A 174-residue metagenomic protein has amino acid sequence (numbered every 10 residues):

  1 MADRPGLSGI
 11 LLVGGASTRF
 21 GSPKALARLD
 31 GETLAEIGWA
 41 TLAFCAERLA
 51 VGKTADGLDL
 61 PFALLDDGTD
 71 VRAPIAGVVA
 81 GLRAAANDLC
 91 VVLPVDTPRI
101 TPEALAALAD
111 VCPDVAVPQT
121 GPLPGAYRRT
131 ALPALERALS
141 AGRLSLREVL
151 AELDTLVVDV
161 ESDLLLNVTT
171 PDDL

Functional and structural regions predicted by a protein language model:
A2-L164, D172: Nucleotide and nucleotide-moiety/phosphate-recognizing core
